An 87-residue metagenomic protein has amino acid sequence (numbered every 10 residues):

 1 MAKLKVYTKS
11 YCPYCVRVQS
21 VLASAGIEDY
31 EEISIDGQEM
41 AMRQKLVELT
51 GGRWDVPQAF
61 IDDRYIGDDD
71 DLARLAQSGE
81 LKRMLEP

Functional and structural regions predicted by a protein language model:
M1-I33: Local sequence-structure signature of Cys/Sec-based thiol-disulfide redox active-site neighborhoods
Y14, V18, M42-K45, D68 (+1 more regions): Amphipathic alpha-helical interface surfaces
S24-I27, L49-G52, S78: Short, low-complexity, polar/charged sequence segments that are solvent-exposed and flexible
Y30, S34, V47, D69: Conserved short-loop catalytic and cofactor-binding motifs
I35-W54, R83-P87: Thioredoxin-like thiol-disulfide oxidoreductase module
T50-F60, D69: Structural micro-motif
I61-P87: Non-catalytic, surface beta->alpha helical segment in thiol-disulfide oxidoreductase systems
